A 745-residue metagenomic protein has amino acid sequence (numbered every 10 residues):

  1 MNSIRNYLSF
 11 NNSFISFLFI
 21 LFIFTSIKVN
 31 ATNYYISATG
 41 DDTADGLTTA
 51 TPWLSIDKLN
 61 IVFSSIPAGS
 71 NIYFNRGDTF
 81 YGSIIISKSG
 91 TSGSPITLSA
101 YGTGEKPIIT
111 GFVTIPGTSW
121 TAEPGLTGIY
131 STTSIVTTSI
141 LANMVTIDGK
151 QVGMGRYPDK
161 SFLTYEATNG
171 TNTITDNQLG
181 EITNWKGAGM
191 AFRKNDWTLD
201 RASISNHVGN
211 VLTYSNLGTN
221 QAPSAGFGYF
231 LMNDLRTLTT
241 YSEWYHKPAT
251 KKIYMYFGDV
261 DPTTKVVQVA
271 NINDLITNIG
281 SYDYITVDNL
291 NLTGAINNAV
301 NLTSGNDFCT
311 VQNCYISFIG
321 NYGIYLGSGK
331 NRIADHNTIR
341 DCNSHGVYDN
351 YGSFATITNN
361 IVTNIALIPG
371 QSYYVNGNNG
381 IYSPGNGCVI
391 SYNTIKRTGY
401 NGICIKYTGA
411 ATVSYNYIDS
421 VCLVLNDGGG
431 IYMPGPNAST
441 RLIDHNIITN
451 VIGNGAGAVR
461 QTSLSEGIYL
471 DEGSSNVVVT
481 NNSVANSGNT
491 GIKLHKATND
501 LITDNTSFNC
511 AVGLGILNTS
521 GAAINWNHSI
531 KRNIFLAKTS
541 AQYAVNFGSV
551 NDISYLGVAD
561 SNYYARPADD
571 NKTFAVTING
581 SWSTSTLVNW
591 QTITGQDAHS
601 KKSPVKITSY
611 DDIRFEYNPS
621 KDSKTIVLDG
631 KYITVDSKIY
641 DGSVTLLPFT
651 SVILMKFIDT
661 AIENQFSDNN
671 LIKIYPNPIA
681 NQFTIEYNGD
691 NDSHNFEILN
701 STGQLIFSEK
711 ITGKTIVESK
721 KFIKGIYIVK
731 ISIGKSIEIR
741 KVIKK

Functional and structural regions predicted by a protein language model:
Y35-N301, L587, Q596-K601: Extracellular polysaccharide-degrading/modifying enzymes targeting complex plant/algal/animal polysaccharides
N71, Y81-T97, G104, N476-I607: Predominantly extracellular beta-rich ligand-binding scaffolds that present long acidic/polar faces for carbohydrate
Y73, I85, T97-S99, I108-T110 (+19 more regions): Extracellular beta-strand solenoid repeats
S83-I85, I296-N301, G320-G327, D341-Y351 (+9 more regions): Short glycine/acidic-rich loop motifs that flank beta-strands on beta-rich extracellular proteins
D283-G294, D307-G320, K330-S344, S353-Q371 (+9 more regions): Right-handed parallel beta-helix
P604-K631: Carbohydrate-binding surface patches
G642-D659, G725: C-terminal beta-strand-rich structural cap/linker in extracellular carbohydrate-active enzymes
E663-Y675, I679-K745: C-terminal outer-membrane/trafficking sorting elements
